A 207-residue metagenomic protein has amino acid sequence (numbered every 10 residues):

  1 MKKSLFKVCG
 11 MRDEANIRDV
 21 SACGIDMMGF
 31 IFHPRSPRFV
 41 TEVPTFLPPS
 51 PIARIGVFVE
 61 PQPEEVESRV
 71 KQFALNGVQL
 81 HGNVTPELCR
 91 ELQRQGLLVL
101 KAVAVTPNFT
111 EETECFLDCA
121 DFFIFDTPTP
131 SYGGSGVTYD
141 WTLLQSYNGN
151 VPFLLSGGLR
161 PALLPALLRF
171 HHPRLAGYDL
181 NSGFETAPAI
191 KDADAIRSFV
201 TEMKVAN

Functional and structural regions predicted by a protein language model:
M1-N207: Conserved N-terminal beta1-alpha1 strand-loop-helix module at the mouth
